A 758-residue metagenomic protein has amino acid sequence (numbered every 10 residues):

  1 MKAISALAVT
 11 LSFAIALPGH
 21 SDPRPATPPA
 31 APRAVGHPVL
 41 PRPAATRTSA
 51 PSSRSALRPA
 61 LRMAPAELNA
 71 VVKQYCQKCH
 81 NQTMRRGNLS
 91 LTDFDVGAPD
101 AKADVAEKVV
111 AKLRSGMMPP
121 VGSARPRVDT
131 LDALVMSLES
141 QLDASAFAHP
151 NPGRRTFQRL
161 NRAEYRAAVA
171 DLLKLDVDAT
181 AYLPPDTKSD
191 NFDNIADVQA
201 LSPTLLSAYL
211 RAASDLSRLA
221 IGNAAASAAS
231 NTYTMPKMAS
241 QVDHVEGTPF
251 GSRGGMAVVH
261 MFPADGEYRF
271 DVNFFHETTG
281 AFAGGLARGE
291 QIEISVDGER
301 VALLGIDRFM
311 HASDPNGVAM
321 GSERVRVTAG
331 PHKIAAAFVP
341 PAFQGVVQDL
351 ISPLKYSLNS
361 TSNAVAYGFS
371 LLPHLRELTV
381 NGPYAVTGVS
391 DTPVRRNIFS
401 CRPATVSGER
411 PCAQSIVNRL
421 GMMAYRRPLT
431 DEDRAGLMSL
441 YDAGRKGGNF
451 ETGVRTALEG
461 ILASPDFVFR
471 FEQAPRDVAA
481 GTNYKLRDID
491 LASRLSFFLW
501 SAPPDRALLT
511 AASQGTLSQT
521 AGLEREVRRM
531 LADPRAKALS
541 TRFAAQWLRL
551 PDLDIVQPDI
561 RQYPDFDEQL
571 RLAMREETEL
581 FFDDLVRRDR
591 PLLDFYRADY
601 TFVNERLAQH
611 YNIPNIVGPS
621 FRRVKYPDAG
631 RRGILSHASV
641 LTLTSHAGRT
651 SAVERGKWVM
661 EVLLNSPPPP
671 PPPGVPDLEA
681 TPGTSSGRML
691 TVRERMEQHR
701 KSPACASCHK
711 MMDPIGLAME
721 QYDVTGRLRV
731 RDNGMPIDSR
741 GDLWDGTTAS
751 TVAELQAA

Functional and structural regions predicted by a protein language model:
K2-I4, I15-L89, A101-K108, K112-A758: Low-complexity, glycine/serine/threonine/alanine-rich intrinsically disordered linker and propeptide segments
A6-S12: Sec-dependent N-terminal signal peptides
T92: Short, aromatic/basic-rich helix-turn unit that serves as a nucleic-acid recognition element
